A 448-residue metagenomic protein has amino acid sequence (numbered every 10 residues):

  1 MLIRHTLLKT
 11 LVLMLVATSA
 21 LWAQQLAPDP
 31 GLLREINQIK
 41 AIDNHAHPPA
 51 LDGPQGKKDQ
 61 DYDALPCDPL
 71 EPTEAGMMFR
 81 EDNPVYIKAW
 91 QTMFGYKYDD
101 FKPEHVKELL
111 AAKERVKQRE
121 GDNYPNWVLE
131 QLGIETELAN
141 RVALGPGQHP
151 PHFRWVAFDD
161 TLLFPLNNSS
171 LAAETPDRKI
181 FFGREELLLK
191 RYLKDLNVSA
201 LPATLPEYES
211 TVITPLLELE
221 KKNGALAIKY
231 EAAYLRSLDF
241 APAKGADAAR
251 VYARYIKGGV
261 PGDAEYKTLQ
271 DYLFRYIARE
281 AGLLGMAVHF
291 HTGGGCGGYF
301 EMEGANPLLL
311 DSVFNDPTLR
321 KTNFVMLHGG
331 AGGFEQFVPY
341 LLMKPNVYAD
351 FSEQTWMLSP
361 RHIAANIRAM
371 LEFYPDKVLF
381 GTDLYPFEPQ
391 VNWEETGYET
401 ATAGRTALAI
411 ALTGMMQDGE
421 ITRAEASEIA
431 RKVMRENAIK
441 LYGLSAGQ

Functional and structural regions predicted by a protein language model:
K9-A20: Bacterial N-terminal signal peptides
L26-N44, L51-D52, G56-K58, D63-D100 (+4 more regions): Mid-to-C-terminal alpha-helical segments outside catalytic/metal-binding sites
N37, K57-A157, L162-L166, T175-L201 (+1 more regions): Alpha-helical scaffold segments that flank or form the walls of functional sites
I42-N44, T136-A139, R154-D159, I228-Y230 (+4 more regions): Hydrophobic faces of well-ordered beta-strands that scaffold small-molecule active sites in alpha/beta enzyme cores
H47, V142, F158-L162, E231-L235 (+4 more regions): Active-site beta-loop-alpha junctions enriched in small/polar residues
R178-I180, E186-V198, A243-A264, T402-G414: A solvent-exposed, charged loop/short amphipathic helix patch at secondary-structure junctions
T204-Y230, R236-V347, R361-L379: Histidine/acidic residue-rich metal-binding segments in metalloenzymes
A305-L309, N315-V325, G329-Q448: H/E-rich (His + Asp/Glu) clusters that bind or coordinate divalent metals
